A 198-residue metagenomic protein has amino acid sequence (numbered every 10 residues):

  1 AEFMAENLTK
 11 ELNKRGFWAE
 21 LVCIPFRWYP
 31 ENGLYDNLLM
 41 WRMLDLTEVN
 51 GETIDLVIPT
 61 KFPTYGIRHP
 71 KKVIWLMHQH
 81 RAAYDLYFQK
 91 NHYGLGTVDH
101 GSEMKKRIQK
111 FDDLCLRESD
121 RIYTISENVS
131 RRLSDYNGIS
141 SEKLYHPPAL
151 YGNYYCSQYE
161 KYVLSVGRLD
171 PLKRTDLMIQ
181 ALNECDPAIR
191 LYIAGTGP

Functional and structural regions predicted by a protein language model:
A1-M4, K173: A short, glycine/small-residue-rich beta-strand->loop->alpha-helix junction that serves as a flexible
M4-F17, A181-D186: A short, Lys/Arg-enriched amphipathic alpha-helix followed by its capping loop at the start of a domain
R15-T64: Active-site donor-binding segments of glycosyltransferases and PAPS-dependent sulfotransferases
I58, R68-D99, E142: Active-site proximal beta-strand in glycosyltransferases
H92-I122: Membrane-proximal helix-turn-helix segments that form the acceptor-binding/catalytic region of lipid-linked
T124, V129-P148: Helix-loop-beta element that forms the nucleotide-linked donor phosphate-binding surface in glycosyltransferases
S130-S134, I189-P198: Short, structured helix-loop element that forms part of the nucleotide-activated donor/catalytic region
P148, G152-K173, L177-D186, Y192: Conserved donor-binding/catalytic core segment of Leloir-type glycosyltransferases
